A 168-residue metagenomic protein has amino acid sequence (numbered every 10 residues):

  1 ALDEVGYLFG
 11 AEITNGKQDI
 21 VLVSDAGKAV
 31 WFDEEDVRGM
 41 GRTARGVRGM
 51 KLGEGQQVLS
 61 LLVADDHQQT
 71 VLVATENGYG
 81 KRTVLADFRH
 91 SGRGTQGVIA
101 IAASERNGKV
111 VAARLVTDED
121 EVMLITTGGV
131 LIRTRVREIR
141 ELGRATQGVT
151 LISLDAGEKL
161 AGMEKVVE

Functional and structural regions predicted by a protein language model:
A1-E168: Short, structured "edge-of-domain" segments at secondary-structure transitions
